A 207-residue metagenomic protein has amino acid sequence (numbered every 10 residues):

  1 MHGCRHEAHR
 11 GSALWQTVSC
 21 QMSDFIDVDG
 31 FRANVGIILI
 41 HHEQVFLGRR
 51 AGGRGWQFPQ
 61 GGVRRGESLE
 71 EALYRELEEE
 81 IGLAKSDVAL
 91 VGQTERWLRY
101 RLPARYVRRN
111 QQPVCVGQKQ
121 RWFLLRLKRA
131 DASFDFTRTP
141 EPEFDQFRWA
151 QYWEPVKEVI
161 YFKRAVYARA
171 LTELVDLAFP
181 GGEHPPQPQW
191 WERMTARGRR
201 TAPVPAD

Functional and structural regions predicted by a protein language model:
G3, E7-R10: Short hydrophobic alpha-helical segments enriched in small aliphatic residues
W15-G36, Q112-P113: Acidic, metal-coordinating catalytic segment for phosphate/diphosphate chemistry, firing primarily on the Nudix
R32, I40, G53, K85 (+1 more regions): Short connector loops at helix/strand junctions that flank enzyme active sites, especially segments positioning acidic
G36, F46-G48, R121-L125: Short, hydrophobic/aromatic-rich beta-strand segments within well-structured domains
I40-S86, V91: Conserved Nudix-box catalytic region and its N-terminal flanking loop in Nudix hydrolases and closely related
I40-V45, G53-R54, R64, E95-Y100 (+2 more regions): Short, charged/polar surface micro-motifs in flexible loops or helix N-caps
R54-W56, V107-R109, V116-D207: Nudix hydrolase/Nudix homology domain
E78-E79, L83-V116: Helix-adjacent hinge/juxtasegments
